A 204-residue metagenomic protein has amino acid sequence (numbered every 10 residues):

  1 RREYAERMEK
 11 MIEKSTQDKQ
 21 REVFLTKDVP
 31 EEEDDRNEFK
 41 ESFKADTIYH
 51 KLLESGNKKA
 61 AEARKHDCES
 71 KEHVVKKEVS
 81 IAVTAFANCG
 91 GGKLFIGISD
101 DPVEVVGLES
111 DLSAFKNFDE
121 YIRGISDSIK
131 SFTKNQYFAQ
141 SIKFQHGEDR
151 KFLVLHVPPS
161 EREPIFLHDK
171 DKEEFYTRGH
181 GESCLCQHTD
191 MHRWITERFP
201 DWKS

Functional and structural regions predicted by a protein language model:
R1-S204: Conserved N-terminal catalytic/coupling substructures associated with nucleotide/phosphate chemistry
